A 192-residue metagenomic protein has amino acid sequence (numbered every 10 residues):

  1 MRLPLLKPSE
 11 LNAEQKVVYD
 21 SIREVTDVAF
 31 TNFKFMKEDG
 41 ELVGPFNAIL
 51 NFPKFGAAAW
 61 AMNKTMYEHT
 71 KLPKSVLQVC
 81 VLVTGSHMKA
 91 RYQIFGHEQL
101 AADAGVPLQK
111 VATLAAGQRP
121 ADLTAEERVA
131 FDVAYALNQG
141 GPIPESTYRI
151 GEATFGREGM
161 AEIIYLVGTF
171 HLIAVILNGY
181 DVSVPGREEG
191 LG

Functional and structural regions predicted by a protein language model:
M1-K74: Secretory/endomembrane lumenal or extracellular ectodomains immediately following the signal peptide
E14, R23, G56-A61, V79-G96 (+2 more regions): N-terminal hydrophobic signal/anchor transmembrane helix of membrane proteins
V43-N51, T84, A115-A121, A130-Y135: A ubiquitous short alpha-helical element
G56-T70, T113, P144-T154: Short amphipathic alpha-helical segments and their helix-coil junctions
L72-P73, G105-Q109, P144, G156: Helix N-cap / loop-to-helix initiation motif
E98-T124: Histidine/lysine/aspartate-rich catalytic loop segments that bind and position anionic ligands
T124-I164: Acidic/histidine-rich alpha-helical segments that form the ligand environment of transition-metal centers
I150-A153, G159, G168, I176-G192: Acidic, carboxylate-rich catalytic segments that either coordinate divalent cations
